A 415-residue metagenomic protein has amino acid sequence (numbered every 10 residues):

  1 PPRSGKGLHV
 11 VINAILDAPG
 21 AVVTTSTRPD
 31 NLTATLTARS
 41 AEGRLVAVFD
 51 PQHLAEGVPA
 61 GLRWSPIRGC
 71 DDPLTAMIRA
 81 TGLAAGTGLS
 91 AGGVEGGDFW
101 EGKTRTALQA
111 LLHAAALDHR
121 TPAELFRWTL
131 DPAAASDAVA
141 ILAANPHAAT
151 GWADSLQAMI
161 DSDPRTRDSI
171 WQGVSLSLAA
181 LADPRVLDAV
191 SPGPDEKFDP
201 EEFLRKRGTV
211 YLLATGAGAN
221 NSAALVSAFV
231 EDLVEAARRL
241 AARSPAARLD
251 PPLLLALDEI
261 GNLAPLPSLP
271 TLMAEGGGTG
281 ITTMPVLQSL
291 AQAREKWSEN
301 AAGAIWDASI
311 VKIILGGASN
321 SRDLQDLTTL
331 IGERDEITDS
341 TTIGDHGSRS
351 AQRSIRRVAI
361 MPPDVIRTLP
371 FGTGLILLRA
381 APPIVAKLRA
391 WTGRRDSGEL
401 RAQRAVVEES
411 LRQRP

Functional and structural regions predicted by a protein language model:
P1-I281, A351-Q352, D364-V385, T392-R395 (+1 more regions): P-loop NTPase motor domains
M273-L378: Conserved ATP-driven motor cores of ASCE-family P-loop NTPases powering translocation/secretion/packaging/pilus
